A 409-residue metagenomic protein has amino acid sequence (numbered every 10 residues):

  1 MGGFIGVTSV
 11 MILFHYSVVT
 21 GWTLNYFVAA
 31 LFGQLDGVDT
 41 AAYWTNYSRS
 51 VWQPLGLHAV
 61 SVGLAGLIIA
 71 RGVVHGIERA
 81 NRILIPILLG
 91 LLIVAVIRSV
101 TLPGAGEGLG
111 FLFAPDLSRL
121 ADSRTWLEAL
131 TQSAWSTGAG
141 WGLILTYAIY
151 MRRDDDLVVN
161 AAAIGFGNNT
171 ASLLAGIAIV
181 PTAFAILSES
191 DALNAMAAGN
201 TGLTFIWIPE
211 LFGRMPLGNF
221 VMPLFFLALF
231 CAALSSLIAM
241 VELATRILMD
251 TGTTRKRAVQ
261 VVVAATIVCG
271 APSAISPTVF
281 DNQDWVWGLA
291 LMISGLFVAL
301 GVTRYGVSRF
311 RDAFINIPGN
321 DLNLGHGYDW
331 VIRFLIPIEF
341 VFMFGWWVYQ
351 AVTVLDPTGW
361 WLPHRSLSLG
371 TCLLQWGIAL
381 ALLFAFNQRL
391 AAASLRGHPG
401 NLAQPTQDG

Functional and structural regions predicted by a protein language model:
M1, W22, G76-L84, A192-G199 (+5 more regions): Transmembrane helix-loop boundary segments of multi-pass membrane transporters
M1-L13, T45, V60-L84, T146-D154 (+4 more regions): Membrane-water interface regions at transmembrane-helix termini and the short interhelical loops of multi-pass membrane
M1-V7, S17-A70, V74, G106-L127 (+5 more regions): Inter-helical loop and helix-membrane interface segments of multi-pass membrane transporters/permeases
G2-G6, G33-A70, G138-L145, P223-L227 (+5 more regions): Transmembrane alpha-helical segments of multi-pass small-molecule transport proteins
F4-H15, V60-L67, L127-G138, L224-S235 (+5 more regions): Hydrophobic alpha-helical transmembrane segments of multi-pass membrane proteins
G6, T245, T251-A264, V286-L369 (+1 more regions): C-terminal membrane-solvent junction of multi-pass transporters and transport-like membrane proteins
V74, G306-D312, L382-N401: Membrane-interface capping segments at transmembrane-helix boundaries
E78, R82-I238, M249-T253, R257-V261 (+2 more regions): Membrane-embedded translocation segments of transport machinery
